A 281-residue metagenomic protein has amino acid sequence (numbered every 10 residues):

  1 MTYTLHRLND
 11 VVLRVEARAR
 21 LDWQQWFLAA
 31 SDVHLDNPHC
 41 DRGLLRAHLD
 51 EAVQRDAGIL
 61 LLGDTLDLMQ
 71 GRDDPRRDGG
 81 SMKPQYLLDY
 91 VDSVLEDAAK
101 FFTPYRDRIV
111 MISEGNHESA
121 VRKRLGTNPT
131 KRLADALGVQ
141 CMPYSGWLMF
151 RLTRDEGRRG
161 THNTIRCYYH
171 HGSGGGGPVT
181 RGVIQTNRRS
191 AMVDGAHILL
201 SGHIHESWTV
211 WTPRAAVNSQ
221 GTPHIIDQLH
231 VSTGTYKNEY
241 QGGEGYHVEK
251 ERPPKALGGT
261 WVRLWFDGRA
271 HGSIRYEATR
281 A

Functional and structural regions predicted by a protein language model:
M1-A19: Short glycine- and acidic-rich boundary segments immediately preceding or forming the N-terminal edge of structured
D10, P143-S145, L257-G259: Short hydrophobic/aromatic beta-strand or adjacent loop that forms the aromatic wall/cage of a ligand/substrate-binding
V15-L28, L148-C167, I225-Q228: Beta-strand-turn-beta hairpins that frame and shape the catalytic cleft of phosphate-ester-processing enzymes
R20-W26, L35-Y144: Core catalytic region of metal-dependent phosphoesterases/phosphodiesterases, especially metallo-beta-lactamase-like
D32, D64, A98, G115 (+3 more regions): Divalent metal-coordination and catalytic microenvironments
L61, H162-A270: Conserved beta-sheet core of the metallophosphoesterase superfamily
N116-S119, T127, R252-A281: Charge-rich, low-complexity terminal tails
R122-H170, G174-G182: An acidic, phosphate/nucleotide-engaging active-site surface
